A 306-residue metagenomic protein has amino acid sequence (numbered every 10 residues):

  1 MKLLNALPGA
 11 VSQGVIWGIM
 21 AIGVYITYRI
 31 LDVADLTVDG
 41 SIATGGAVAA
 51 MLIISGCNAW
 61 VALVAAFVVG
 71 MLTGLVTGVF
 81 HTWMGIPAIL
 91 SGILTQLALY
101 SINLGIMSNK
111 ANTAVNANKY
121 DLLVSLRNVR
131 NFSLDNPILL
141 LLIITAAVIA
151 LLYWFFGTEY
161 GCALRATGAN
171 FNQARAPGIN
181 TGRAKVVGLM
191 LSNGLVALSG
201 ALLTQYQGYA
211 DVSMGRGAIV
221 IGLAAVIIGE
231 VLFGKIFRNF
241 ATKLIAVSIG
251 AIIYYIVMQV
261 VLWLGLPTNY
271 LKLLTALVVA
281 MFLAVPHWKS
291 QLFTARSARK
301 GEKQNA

Functional and structural regions predicted by a protein language model:
M1-M20, V48, G56-V61, R130 (+1 more regions): Membrane-interfacial amphipathic/re-entrant helices at transmembrane-helix boundaries
V24, C57-L97, I102, A146 (+2 more regions): Alpha-helical transmembrane segments within multi-pass membrane transporters and channels
Y28-W83, N131, I236, W263: Membrane-embedded helix boundary and interhelical linker motif in transport proteins
R29-A34, L75-K119, Y209-V212, A224-I245: Short loop segments and helix-boundary regions at transmembrane helix junctions of multi-pass inner-membrane proteins
T73, L134-G215, I219, A224: Helix-loop-helix "hairpin" substructures at the membrane interface of multi-pass membrane proteins
A88, G92, Q96-G157, V187 (+2 more regions): Transmembrane helix-bundle core of multi-pass membrane transporters and related energy-transducing complexes
A169-A176, N180-R183, T242-I245, V257-A306: Cytosolic-side transmembrane-helix boundaries in multi-pass membrane proteins
V196, G200-K272: Transmembrane alpha-helical segments in multi-pass inner-membrane proteins
